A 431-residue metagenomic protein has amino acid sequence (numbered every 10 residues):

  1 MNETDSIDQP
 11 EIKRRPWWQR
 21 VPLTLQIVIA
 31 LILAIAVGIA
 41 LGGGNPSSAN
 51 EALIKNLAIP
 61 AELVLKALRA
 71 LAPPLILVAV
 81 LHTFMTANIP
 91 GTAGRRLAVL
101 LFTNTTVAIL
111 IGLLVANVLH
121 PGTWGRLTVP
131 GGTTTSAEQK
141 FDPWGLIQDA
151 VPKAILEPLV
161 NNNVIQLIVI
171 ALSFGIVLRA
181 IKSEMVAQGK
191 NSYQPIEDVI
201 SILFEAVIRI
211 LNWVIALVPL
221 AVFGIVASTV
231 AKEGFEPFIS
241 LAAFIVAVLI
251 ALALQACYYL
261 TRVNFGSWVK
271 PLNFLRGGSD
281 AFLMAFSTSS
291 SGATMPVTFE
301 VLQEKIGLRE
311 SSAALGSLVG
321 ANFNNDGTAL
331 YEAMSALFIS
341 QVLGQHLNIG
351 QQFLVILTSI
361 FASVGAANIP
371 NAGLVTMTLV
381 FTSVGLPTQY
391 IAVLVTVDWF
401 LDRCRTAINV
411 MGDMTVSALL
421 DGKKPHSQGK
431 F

Functional and structural regions predicted by a protein language model:
N2-R14, I408-F431: Cytosolic juxtamembrane C-terminal amphipathic helix followed by a basic/polar low-complexity tail immediately after
W18-T24, V28, I35-I39, L68 (+1 more regions): Signature of multi-pass transmembrane helix bundles
A67, F102-T106, L110, L249-A253 (+6 more regions): Hydrophobic transmembrane alpha-helical segments of multi-pass transport and channel proteins
A72-L75, V218-A221, S290-T298, S312 (+3 more regions): Transmembrane helix boundary and interhelical junction motifs in multipass membrane proteins
T83-T92, W124, N191-Q194, K232-E233 (+4 more regions): Juxtamembrane helix-boundary/capping and inter-helix hinge elements in multi-pass membrane proteins
L97-A108, A242-Y258, G277-M284, F353-A366 (+2 more regions): Small-residue-enriched core segments of transmembrane alpha-helices in multipass membrane transport and channel
G131, V269, R276, F299-I306 (+1 more regions): Membrane-interfacial helix-loop connectors
M284-S363, S417, S427-F431: Helix-loop-helix junctions within the multi-pass membrane cores of secondary transporters/permeases
